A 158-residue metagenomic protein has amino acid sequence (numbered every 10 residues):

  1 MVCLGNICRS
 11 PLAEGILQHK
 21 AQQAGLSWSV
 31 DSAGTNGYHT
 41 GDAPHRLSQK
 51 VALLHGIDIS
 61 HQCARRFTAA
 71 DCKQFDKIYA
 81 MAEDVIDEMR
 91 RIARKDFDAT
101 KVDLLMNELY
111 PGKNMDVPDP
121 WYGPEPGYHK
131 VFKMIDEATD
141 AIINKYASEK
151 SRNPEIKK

Functional and structural regions predicted by a protein language model:
M1, A80-M81: Short beta-strand scaffold positions
M1-Q74, N144-N153, K157: Conserved active-site segments centered on acidic
S10, M81-A82: Replace "coordinates the UDP/GDP/TDP-sugar" with "coordinates nucleotide-activated sugar donors
K77, E83-K158: Phosphate-binding/catalytic loops
